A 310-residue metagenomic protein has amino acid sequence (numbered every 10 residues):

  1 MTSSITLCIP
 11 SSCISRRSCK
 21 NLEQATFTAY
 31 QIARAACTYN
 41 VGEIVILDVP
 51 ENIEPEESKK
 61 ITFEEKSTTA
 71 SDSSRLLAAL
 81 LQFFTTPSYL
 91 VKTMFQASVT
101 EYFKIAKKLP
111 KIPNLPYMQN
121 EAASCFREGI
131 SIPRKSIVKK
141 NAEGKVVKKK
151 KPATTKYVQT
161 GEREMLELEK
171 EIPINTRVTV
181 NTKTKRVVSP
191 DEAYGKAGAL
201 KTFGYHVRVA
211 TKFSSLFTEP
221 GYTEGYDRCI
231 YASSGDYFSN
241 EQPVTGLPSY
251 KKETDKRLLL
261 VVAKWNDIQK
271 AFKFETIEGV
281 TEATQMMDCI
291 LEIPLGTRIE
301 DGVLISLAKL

Functional and structural regions predicted by a protein language model:
M1-L310: Post-transcriptional modification and biogenesis factors for structured RNAs of the translation apparatus
